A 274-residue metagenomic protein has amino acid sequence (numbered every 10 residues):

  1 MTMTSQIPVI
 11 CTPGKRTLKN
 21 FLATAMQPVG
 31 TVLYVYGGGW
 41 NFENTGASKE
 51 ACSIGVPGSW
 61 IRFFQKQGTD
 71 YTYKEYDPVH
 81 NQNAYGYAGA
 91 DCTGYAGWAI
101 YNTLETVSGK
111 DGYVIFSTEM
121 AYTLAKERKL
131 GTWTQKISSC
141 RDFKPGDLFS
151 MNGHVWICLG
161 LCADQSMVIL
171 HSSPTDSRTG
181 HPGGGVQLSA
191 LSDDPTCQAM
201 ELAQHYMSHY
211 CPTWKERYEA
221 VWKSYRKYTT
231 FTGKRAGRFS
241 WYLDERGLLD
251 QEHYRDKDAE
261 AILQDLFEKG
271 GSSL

Functional and structural regions predicted by a protein language model:
T2-E105, T229-L274: N-terminal capping segments
K15-L22, D111-M120, A190, D258: Secondary-structure junction/capping motif
A25, W60, M120-L124, Q187 (+2 more regions): Generic structural signal of hydrophobic/aromatic residues within well-ordered alpha-helices of folded domains
G30-G46, K74-Y87, S150-A220: Glycine-rich catalytic cores of cysteine/serine-nucleophile enzymes that process amide/ester linkages in cell-envelope
T106-G184: ...with weaker cross-activation on analogous glycine-rich loops/strands in unrelated enzymes
E201-E245: C-terminal structured domain segments
